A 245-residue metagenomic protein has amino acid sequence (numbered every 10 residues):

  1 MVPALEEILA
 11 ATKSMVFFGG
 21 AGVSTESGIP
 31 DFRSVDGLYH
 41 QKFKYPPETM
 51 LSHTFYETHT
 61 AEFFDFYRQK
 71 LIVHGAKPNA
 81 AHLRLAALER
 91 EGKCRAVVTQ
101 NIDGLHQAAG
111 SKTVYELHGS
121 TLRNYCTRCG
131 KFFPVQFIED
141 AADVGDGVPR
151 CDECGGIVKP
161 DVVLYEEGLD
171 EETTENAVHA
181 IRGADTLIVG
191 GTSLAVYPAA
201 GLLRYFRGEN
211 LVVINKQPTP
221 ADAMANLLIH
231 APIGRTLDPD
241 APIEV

Functional and structural regions predicted by a protein language model:
M1-V245: Conserved catalytic core of sirtuin-type NAD+-dependent deacylases
